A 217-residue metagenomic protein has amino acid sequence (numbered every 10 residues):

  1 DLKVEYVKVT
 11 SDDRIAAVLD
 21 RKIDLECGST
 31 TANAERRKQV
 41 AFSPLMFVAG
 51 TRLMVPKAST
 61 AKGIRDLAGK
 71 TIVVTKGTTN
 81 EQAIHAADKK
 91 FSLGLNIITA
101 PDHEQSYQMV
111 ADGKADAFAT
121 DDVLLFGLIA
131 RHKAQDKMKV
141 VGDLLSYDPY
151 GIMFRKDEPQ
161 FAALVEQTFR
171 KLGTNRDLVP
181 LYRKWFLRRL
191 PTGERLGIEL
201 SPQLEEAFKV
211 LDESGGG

Functional and structural regions predicted by a protein language model:
D1, A61, R65-T79, F126 (+1 more regions): Extended ligand-binding regions for polar small-molecule ligands
D1, T30-A34, A49-Q105, D122-F126 (+1 more regions): Bilobed "Venus flytrap"/periplasmic-binding protein-like clamshell domains and structurally analogous long
K3-D66, G142-L144, E205-S214: Acidic, polar ligand-binding/catalytic clefts
V4-A16, S59, I97-D112, D148: Short helix-initiation/N-cap motifs at beta->coil->alpha
D12-I15, L19, I23, Q39 (+9 more regions): Extracytoplasmic/secreted envelope proteins and their assembly/folding machinery, especially bacterial periplasmic
D13-A16, G28-Q39, A83-K90, M109-S146: A ligand-binding cleft/hinge motif common to bilobed small-molecule-binding domains
D24-L25, D116-A117, G151: Short, Asp-centered acidic motifs that coordinate Mg2+ and/or phosphate in catalytic or ligand-binding sites
F47-V55, D122, A130-R170, R188-D212: Periplasmic-binding protein-like
